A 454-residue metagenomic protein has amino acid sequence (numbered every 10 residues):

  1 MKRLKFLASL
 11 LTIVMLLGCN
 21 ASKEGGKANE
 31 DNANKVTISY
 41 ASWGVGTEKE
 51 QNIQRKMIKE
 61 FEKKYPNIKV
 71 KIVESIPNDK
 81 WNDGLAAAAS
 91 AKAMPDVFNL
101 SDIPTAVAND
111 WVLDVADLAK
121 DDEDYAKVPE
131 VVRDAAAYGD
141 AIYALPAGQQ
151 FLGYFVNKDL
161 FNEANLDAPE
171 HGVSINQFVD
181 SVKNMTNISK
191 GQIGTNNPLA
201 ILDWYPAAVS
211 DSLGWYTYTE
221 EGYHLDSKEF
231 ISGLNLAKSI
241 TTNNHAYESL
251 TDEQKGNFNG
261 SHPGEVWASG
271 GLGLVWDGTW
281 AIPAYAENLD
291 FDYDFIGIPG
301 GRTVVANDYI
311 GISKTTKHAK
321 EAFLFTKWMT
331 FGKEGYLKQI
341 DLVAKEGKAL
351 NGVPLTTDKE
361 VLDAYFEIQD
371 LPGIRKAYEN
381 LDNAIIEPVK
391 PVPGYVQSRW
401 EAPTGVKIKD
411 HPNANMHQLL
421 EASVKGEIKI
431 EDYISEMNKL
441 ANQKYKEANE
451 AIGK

Functional and structural regions predicted by a protein language model:
K2-I13, L17-N109, E123, E321 (+3 more regions): Conserved N-terminal structural module of periplasmic/extracytoplasmic solute-binding proteins
E74-G84, V173-V179, L250-A268: Short helix-initiation/N-cap motifs at beta->coil->alpha
I76, S101-L152, D294-I296: Hinge/lid segment of periplasmic solute-binding proteins
A88-L100, W111-L113, G191, P263 (+2 more regions): Alpha-to-beta junction loops
P104-V107, T279-F291: A ligand-binding cleft/hinge motif common to bilobed small-molecule-binding domains
G139-A147, L152, Q177-N235, L272: Extracytoplasmic/periplasmic solute-binding protein
V182, G222-G256, A286-L289: Glycine-centered hinge/linker elements that transmit conformational signals in sensory and ligand-binding systems
Y285-N288, G301-V304, I312-A414, I452-G453: C-terminal lobe and pocket-closing loops of periplasmic/extracytoplasmic Venus-flytrap solute-binding proteins
